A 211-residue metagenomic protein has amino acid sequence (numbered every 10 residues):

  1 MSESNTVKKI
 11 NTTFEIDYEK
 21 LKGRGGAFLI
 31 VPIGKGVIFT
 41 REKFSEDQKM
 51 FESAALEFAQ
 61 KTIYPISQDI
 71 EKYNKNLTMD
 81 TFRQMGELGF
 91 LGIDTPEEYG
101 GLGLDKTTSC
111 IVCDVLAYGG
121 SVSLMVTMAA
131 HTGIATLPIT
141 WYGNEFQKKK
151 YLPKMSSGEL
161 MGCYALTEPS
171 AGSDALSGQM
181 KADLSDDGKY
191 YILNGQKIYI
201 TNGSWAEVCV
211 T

Functional and structural regions predicted by a protein language model:
M1-A129, Q147-K150, K154-S157: Amphipathic, small/basic residue-rich leader segments at the start of a protein or domain
Q84, D174-N194: Cytochrome P450 C-terminal beta-domain/meander region
E98, T167-A171, I198-Y199: Short, solvent-exposed loop/turn elements at beta->coil junctions and helix N-caps that rim active or binding pockets
L104-D105, D174-L176, N202-E207: Short glycine/proline-enriched turns and hinge-like loops at secondary-structure junctions
L124-F146, G172-A175, L184: N-terminal glycine-rich flavin-associated loop
L137-I139, A165, V208-T211: Adenylate-forming
G158-L166: A short, Trp-centered hydrophobic/proline-enriched beta-strand micro-motif
K189-T211: A short core secondary-structure module
